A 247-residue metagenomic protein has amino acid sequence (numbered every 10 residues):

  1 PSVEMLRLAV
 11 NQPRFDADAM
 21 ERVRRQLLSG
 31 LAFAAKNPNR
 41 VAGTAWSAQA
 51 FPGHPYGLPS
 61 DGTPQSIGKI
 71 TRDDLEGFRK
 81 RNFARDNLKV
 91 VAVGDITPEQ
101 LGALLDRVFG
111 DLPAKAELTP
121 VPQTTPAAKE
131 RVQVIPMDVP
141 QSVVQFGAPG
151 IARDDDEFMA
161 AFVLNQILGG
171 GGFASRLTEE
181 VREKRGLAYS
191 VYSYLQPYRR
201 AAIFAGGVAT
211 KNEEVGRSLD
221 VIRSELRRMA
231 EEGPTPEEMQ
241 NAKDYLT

Functional and structural regions predicted by a protein language model:
P1-V10, R24, L28, P38-Q65 (+4 more regions): M16 family metallopeptidases and their MPP-like homologs
V10, P52, Y56, S60 (+2 more regions): An aromatic/glycine/proline-enriched structural segment found at the starts of mature extracellular/organellar domains
R14-F15, M20, I70-R72: Peptidyl-prolyl cis-trans isomerase
D18, A32, R40, P64 (+1 more regions): PEST-like low-complexity, intrinsically disordered acidic/proline/serine-rich tracts that flank trafficking/processing
L27-A34, T124-I135, Y245-T247: Short, conserved secondary-structure transition motifs
R79: Conserved, carboxylate-rich catalytic/transport cores that coordinate ions
M159-F162: PPIase-associated folding chaperone regions across multiple families
